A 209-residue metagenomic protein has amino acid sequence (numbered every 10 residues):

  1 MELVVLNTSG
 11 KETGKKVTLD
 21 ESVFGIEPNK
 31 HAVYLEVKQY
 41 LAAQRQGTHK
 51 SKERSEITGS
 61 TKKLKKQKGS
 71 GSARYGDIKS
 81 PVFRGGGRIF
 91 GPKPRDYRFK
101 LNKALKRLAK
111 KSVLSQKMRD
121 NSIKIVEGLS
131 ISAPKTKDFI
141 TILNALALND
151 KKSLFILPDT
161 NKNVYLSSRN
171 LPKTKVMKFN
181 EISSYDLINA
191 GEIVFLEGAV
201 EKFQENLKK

Functional and structural regions predicted by a protein language model:
M1-Q46, G91-K209: Extended polybasic, low-complexity segments that bind anionic RNA or targeting/receptor surfaces
H31-K68: A short, flexible low-complexity segment enriched in Lys/Arg and Gly/Pro that occurs in N-terminal basic tails
R54-F90: Glycine/serine-rich anion-binding loops at beta->alpha junctions that coordinate negatively charged ligand groups
